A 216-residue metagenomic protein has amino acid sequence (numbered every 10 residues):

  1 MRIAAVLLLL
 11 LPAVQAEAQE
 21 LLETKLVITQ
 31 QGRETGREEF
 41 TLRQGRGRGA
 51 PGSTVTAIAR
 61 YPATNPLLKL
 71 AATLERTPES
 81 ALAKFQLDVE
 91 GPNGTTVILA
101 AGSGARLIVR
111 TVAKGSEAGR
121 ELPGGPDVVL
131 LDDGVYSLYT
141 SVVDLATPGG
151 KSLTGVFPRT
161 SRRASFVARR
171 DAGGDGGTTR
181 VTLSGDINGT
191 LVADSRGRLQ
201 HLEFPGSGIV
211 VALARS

Functional and structural regions predicted by a protein language model:
M1-L7: Sec-dependent signal peptide recognition, specifically the positively charged N-region followed immediately by
L7-A16: Hydrophobic h-region of N-terminal signal peptides that target proteins for export in Gram-negative bacteria
E17-T24: Cleaved targeting-peptide boundary
L21, D88-S184, E203: Solvent-exposed helix/loop surface patches that form functional interfaces
Q30-T111, G197: N-terminal mature ectodomain segment of secretory-pathway/periplasmic proteins
A81-L82, D175-T178, R196-Q200: A short glycine-rich beta-turn/N-cap micro-motif
T190-D194, R198-S207: Short, exposed beta-strand-loop hairpins at the edges of beta-sheets in extracellular/periplasmic proteins
